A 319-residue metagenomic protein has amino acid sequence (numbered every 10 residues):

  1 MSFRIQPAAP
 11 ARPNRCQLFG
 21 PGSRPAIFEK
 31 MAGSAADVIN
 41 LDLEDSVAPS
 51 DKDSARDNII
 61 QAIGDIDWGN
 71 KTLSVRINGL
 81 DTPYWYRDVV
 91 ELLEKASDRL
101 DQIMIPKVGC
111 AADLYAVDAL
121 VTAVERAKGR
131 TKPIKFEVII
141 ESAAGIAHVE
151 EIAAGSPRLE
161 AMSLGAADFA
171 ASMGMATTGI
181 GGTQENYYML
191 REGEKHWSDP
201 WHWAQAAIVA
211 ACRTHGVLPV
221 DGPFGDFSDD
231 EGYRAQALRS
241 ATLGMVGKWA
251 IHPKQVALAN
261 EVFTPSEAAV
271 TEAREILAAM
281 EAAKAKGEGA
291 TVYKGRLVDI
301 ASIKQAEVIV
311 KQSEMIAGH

Functional and structural regions predicted by a protein language model:
M1-H319: Expand to "…catalyze enediolate/carbanion chemistry for C-C bond making/breaking, isomerization, decarboxylation
